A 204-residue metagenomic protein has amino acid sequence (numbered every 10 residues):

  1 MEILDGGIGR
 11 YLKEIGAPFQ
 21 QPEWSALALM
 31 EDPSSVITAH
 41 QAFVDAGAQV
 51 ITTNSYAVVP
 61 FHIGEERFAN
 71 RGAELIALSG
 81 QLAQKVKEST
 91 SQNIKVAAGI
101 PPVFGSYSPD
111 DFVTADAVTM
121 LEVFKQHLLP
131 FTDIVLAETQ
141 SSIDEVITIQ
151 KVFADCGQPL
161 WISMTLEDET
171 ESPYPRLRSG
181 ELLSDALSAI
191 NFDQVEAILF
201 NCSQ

Functional and structural regions predicted by a protein language model:
M1-Q204: Domain-level signal for soluble alpha/beta catalytic cores
